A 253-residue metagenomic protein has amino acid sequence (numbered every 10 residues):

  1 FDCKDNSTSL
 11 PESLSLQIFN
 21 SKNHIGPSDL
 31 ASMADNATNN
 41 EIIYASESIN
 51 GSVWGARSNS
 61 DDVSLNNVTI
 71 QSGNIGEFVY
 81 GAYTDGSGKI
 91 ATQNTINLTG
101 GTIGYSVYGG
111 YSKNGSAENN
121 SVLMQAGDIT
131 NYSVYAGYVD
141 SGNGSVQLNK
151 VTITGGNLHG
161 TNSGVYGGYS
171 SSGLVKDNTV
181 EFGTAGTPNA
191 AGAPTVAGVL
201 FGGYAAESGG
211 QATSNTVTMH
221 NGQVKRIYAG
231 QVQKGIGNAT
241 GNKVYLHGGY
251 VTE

Functional and structural regions predicted by a protein language model:
F1-S52, R57-F78, T84-S106, S112-S133 (+4 more regions): Surface-exposed loop/turn motifs in large extracellular/passenger domains
